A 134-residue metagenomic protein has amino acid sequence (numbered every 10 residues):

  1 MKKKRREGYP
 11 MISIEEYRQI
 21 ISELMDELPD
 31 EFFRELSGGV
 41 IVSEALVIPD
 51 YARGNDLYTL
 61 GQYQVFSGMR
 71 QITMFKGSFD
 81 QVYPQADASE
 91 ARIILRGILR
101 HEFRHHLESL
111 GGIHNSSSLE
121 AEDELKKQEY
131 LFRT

Functional and structural regions predicted by a protein language model:
M1-I12: A short, surface-exposed helix-loop junction/capping segment
K2-K4, Y130-T134: Acidic/negatively charged segments and metal-coordination signatures
I20-S78: Auxiliary, metal-adjacent structural segments of Zn-dependent hydrolase domains
I21-L24, L95, L99: Generic structural signal for hydrophobic residues
F32, L36, L107-H114: Long, hydrophobic, amphipathic alpha-helical segments used as structural scaffolds
N55-R96, S109-F132: Active-site scaffold of zinc-dependent metalloenzymes
L99-E108: Active-site His/Glu-centered metal-binding helix of metallohydrolases
